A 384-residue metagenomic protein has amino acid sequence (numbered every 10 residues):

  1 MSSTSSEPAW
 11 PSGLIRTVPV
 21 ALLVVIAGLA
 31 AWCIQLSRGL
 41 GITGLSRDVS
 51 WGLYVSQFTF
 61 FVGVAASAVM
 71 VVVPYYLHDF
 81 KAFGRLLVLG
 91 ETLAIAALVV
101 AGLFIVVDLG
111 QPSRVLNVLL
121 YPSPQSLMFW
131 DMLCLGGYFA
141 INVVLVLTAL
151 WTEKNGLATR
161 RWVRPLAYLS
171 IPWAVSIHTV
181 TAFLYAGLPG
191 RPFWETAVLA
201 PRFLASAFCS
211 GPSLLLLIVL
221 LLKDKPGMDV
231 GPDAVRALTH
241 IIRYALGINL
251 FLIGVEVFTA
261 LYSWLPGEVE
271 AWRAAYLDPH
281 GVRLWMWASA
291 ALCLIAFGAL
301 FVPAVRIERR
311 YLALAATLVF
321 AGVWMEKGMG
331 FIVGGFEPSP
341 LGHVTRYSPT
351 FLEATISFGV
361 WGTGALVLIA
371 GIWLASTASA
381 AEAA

Functional and structural regions predicted by a protein language model:
M1-S67, V71-P74, A365-I369, E382: N-terminal signal-anchor module of multipass membrane proteins
S2-S6, T43, P74-G90, S113-P122 (+1 more regions): Flexible loop linkers connecting adjacent transmembrane helices in multi-pass alpha-helical membrane transporters
T4-P8, G13-A31, F80-A82, L120-P124 (+3 more regions): Long, contiguous internal "core" modules enriched in hydrophobic/ aromatic residues
W32-I42, V106-L116, V180-G190, V257-E268 (+1 more regions): Membrane-helix interface motif
V49-S113, W130, C134: Membrane helical hairpin/interfacial module
V100, V175-H178, L318-G328: Aromatic-anchored segments of alpha-helical transmembrane domains
L116-L120, E270-D278, G335-A354: Short, membrane-exposed interhelical loops at transmembrane-helix boundaries
E326, P338, V344-I372: A generic transmembrane alpha-helix motif of multi-pass inner-membrane proteins
